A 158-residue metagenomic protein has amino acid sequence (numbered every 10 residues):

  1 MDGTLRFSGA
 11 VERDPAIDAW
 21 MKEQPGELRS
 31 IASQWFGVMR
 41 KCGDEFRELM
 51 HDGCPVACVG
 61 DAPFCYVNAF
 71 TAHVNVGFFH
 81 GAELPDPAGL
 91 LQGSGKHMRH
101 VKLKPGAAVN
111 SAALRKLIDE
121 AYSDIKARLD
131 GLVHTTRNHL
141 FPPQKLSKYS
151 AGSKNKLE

Functional and structural regions predicted by a protein language model:
M1-E158: Charge-dense, helix-prone N-terminal extensions
